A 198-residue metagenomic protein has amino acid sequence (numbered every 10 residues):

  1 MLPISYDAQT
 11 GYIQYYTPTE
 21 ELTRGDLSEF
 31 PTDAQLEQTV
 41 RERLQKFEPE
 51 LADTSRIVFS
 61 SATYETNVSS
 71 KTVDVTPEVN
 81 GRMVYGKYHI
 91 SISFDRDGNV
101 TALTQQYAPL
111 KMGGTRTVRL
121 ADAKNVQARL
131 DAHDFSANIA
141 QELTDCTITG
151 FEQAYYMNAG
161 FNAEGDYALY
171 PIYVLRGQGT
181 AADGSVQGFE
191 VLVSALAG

Functional and structural regions predicted by a protein language model:
M1-D53, V58, P77-G81: Preferential activation on post-signal-peptide N-terminal prodomains/segments of secreted or lumenal proteins
M1-Q9, A52-D97, E152-G188: Exposed beta-strand-loop-beta-strand "reactive/processing" segments of non-cytosolic proteins
Q9, Q14, Q35-Q38, Q45 (+6 more regions): Residue-identity detector for glutamine
Y15-F30, I92, R96-L120, G188-G198: A short, surface-exposed interaction/processing loop segment used at functional sites
Q45, T63-T66, T147: N-terminal start-of-chain detector that recognizes signal peptides and the immediate post-cleavage beginning
E48-P49, S55-I57, G86-Y170: Charged, low-complexity helical/coil segments in non-catalytic cytosolic or luminal regions
